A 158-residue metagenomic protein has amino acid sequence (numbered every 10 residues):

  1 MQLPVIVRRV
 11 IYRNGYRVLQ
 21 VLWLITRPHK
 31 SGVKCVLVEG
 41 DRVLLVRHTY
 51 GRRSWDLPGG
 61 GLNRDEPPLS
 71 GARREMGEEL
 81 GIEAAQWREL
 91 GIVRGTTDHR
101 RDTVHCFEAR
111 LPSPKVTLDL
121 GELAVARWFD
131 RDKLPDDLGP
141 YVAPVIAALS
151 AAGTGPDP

Functional and structural regions predicted by a protein language model:
M1-K34: Acidic, metal-coordinating catalytic segment for phosphate/diphosphate chemistry, firing primarily on the Nudix
S31-V33, D41, D102-H105, A124: Change "...and in nucleic-acid phosphodiester-cleaving endonucleases..." to "...and in nucleic-acid processing enzymes
V33, V38-E78: Conserved Nudix-box catalytic region and its N-terminal flanking loop in Nudix hydrolases and closely related
G40-R42, T49, A109-K115, R131-K133: Short loop segments at secondary-structure junctions
R52-R53, L120-P158: Nudix hydrolase/Nudix homology domain
E79-Q86: Short secondary-structure junctions
E83, V93-T117, R127, V142-L149: Active-site-adjacent beta-strand/loop module that shapes the phosphate/pyrophosphate-binding cleft
